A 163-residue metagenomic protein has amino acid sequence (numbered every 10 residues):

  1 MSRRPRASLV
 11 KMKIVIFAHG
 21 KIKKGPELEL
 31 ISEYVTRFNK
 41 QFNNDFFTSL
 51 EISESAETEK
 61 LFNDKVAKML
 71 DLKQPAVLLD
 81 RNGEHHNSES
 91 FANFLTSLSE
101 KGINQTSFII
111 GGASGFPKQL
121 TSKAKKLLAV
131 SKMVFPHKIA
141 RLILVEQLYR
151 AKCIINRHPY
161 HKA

Functional and structural regions predicted by a protein language model:
M1-K11: N-terminal amphipathic/basic-hydrophobic helices that include classical n-h-c signal peptides and signal-anchor
M12-N39: N-terminal beta1-alpha1 ligand-phosphate binding loop
K13-F17, E51, S107: A structural signal for isolated positions on well-ordered beta-strands in alpha/beta enzyme cores
G20-G25, E57, N82, V134: Short histidine/acidic/glycine/proline-rich micro-motifs that form metal- and phosphate-coordinating active-site loops
I22, R81-E84, G112-G115: Short glycine-rich anion-binding loops that position phosphate/pyrophosphate groups of nucleotides and phosphorylated
F42-T106: S-adenosyl-L-methionine/SAH cofactor-binding core of RNA-modifying enzymes
T96-V134: A mid-sequence interfacial segment
K118-K162: Structured adenosyl-cofactor binding patch, chiefly the S-adenosyl-L-methionine
